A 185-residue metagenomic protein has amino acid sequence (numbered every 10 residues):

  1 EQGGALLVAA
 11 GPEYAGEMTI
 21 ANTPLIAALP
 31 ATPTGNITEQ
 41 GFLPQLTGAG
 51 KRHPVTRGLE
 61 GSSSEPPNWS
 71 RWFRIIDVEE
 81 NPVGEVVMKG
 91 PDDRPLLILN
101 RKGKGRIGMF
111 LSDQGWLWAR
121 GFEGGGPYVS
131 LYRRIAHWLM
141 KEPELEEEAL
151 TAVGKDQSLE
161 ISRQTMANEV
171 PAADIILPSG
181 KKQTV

Functional and structural regions predicted by a protein language model:
E1-V185: N-linked glycosylation sequons
